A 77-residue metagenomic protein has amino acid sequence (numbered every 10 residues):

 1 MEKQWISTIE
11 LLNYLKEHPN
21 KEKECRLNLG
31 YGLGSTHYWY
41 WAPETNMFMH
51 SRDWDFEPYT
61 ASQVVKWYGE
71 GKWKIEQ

Functional and structural regions predicted by a protein language model:
M1-E2, K74-Q77: Short intrinsically disordered terminal tails
M1-K16: Mixed-charge, Lys/Arg-rich low-complexity intrinsically disordered regions
E10, Y14, R26-N28, G32 (+1 more regions): Acidic/proline-rich low-complexity IDRs
K23-E70: Acidic, low-complexity, intrinsically disordered interaction modules
